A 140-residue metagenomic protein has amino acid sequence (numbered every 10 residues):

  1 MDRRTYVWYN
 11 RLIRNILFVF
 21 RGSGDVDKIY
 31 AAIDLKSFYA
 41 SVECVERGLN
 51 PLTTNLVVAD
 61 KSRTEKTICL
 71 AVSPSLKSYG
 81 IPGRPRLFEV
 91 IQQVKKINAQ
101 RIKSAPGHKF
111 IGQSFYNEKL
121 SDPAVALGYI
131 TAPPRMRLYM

Functional and structural regions predicted by a protein language model:
M1-M140: Gly/Gly-Pro- and Ser/Thr-rich, intrinsically disordered tail segments characteristic of DNA damage-repair and tolerance
